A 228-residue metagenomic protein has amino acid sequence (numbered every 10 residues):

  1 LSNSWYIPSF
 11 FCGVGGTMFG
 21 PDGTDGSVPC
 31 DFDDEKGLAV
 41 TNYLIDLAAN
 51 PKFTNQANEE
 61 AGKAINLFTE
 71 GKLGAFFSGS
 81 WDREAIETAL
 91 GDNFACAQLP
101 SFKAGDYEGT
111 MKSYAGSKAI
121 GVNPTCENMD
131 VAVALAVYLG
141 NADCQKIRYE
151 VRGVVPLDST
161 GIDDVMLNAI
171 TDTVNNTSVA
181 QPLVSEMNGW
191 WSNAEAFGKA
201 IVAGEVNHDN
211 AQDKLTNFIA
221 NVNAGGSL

Functional and structural regions predicted by a protein language model:
L1-P29, L73: Extracytoplasmic/periplasmic solute-binding protein
Y6, I65-N66, D82-A89, A220-N223: Pocket-flanking alpha-helical
D25-A57: Glycine-centered hinge/linker elements that transmit conformational signals in sensory and ligand-binding systems
A49, T88-V151: Extracytoplasmic/periplasmic substrate-recognition and gating elements
N55-T69: Short helix-initiation/N-cap motifs at beta->coil->alpha
A61, F77-R83, L99-P100, G116-K118: Beta->alpha turn/N-cap motifs
E70-S78, D92: Alpha-to-beta junction loops
N175-L228: Conserved C-terminal helix/tail region of periplasmic/extracytoplasmic solute-binding proteins
